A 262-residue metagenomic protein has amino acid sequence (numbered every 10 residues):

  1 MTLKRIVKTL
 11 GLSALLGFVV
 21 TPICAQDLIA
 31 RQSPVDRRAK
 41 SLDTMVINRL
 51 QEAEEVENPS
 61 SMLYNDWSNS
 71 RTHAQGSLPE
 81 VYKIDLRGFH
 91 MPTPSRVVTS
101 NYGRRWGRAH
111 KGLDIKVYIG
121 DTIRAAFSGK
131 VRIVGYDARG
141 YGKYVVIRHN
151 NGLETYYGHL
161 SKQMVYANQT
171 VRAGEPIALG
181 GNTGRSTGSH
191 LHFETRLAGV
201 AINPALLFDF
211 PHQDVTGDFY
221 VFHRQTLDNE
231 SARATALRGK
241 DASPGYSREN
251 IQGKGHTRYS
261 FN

Functional and structural regions predicted by a protein language model:
T2-L12, G17-N101, D214-N262: Polar/charged, compositionally biased leader and regulatory segments
K83-M91, R105-Y136: Short, glycine/small-residue-enriched coil/turn segments at secondary-structure junctions
R96-V98, D121, A125-V131, H159 (+1 more regions): Generic structural motif
S100, V117, I133, H159-K162 (+1 more regions): A residue-level detector for short acidic-glycine micro-motifs
G103, L153-H159, A205-L207: A short macromolecule-binding patch
H110-K111, A125-M164: Zn2+-dependent peptidoglycan hydrolase active-site motif and core
K143-H149, Q169-R233, R238-G239: Conserved, short, structured surface segments that act as functional micro-motifs
